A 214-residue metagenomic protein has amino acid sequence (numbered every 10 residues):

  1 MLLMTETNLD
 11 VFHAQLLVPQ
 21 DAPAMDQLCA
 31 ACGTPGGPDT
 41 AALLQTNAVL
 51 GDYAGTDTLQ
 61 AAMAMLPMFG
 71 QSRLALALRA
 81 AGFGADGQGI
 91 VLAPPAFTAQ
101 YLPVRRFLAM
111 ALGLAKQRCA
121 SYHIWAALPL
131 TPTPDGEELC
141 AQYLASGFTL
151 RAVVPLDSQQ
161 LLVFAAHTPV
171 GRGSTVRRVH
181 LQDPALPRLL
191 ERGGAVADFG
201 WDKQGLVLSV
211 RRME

Functional and structural regions predicted by a protein language model:
M1-Y53, L59, S174-R177: Short amphipathic alpha-helix that is part of the acyltransferase structural core
Q45-G70, R192-D198, R211: Conserved beta-hairpin
T58-A99: Conserved acyl-donor/pantetheine-binding loop and adjacent beta-alpha core of acyl/acetyltransferases and related
G70, A127-P129, L144-L162, A195-G205: Conserved catalytic-core motifs of GNAT/GCN5-like acyltransferases
Q88-I90, A115-P134: Conserved GNAT acetyl-CoA-binding A-motif
G89, A93-Q117, E138: Conserved acetyl-CoA-binding loop-helix of GNAT-fold acetyltransferases
F97, I124-L139, V179-L181: Conserved beta-strand-loop-alpha-helix junction that forms the acyl-donor binding cleft
L156-R178, G205-E214: C-terminal "cap" of GNAT-fold acetyltransferases
